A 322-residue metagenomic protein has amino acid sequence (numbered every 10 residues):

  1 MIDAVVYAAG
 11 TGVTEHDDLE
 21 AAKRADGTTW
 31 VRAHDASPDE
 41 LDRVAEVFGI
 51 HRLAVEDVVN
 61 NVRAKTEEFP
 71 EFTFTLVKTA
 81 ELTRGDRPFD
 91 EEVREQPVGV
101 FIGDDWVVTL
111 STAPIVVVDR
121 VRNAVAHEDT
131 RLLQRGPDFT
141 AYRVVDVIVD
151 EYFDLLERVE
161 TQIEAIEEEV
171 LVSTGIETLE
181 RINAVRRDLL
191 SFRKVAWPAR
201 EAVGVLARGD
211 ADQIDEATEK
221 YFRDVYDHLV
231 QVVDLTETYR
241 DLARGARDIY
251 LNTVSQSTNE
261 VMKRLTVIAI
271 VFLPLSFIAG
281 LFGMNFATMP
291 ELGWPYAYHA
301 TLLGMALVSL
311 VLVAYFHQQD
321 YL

Functional and structural regions predicted by a protein language model:
M1-S191, Y321-L322: Peripheral, non-transmembrane regulatory/ligand-interaction domains of membrane transport proteins
V44, D129, L133, V205-R223 (+1 more regions): Hydrophobic alpha-helical transmembrane segments
I50, H127-R131, E169, S173 (+5 more regions): Conserved, well-folded catalytic cores of nucleic-acid-processing and energy-transducing macromolecular machines
L156, E180-V233, E237: Structured inter-helical modules in multipass membrane proteins
E164, L171, T178, W197 (+8 more regions): Alpha-helical coiled-coil oligomerization motifs
V233, E237-L322: Hydrophobic alpha-helical transmembrane segments and their immediately adjacent juxtamembrane loops
